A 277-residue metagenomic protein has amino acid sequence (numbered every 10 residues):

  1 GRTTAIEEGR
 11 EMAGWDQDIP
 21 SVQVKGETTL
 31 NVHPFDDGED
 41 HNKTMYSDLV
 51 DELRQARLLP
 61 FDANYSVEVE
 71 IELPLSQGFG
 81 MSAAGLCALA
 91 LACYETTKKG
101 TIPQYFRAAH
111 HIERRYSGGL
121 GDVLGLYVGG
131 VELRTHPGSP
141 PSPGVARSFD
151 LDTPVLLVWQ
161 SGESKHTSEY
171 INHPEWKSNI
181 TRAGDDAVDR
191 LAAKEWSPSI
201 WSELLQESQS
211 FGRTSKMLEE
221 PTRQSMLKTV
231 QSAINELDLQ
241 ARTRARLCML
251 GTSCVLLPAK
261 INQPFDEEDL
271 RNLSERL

Functional and structural regions predicted by a protein language model:
G1-Q23, T28-S76, K98, G251 (+1 more regions): ATP-binding N-lobe of GHMP and related small-molecule kinases
D51, A88-E95, D189, S210-R213: Short glycine/serine- and small hydrophobic-enriched flexible loop segments
L58-F61, C93-A109, D266-L270: Phosphate-handling active-site elements
E70-G80, H111-G118: A short glycine/serine-rich beta->alpha loop
Q77-I102: DPxDG-like acidic metal-binding loop motif
P103-F149: Alpha/beta catalytic cores of group-transfer enzymes, especially the acyltransferase/condensing modules of polyketide
S148-E207, F211-G212: Acyltransferase
W196-L277: Glycine-rich, charge-dense phosphate/pyrophosphate-binding loop(s) and the adjacent flexible "lid"/catalytic subdomain
